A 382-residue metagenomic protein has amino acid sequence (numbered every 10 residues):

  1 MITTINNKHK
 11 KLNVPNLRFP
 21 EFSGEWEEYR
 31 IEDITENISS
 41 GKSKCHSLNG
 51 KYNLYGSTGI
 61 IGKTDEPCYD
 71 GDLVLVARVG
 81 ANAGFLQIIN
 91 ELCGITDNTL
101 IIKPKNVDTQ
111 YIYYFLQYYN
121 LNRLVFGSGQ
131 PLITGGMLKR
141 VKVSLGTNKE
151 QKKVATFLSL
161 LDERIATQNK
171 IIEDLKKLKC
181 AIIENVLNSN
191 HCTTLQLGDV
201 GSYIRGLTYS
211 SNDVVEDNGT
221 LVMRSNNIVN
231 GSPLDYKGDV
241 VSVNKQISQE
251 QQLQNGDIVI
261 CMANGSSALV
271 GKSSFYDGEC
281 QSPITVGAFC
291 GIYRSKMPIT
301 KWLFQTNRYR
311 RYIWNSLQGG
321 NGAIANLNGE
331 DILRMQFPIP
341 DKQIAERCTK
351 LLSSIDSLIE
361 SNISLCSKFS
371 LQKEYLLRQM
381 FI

Functional and structural regions predicted by a protein language model:
M1, N7, F19, E25-E27 (+4 more regions): Amphipathic alpha-helical segments
T3-I5, I31, V125-G129, L197 (+1 more regions): Basic chromatin DNA-binding modules
K11, P15, G94-N98, G129-K149 (+3 more regions): A short glycine-rich beta-alpha junction/loop motif
V14-Y55, N185-L207, R334, I339: Non-catalytic DNA-recognition/assembly elements of restriction-modification systems
L17, Y29, T58, Y119 (+5 more regions): Structural detector for helix-capping/boundary residues
E27-E66, G71-L86, S211-N244, E279: DNA target-recognition patches
G56-Q117, F126-G129, T134-L138, R224-S225 (+1 more regions): A short beta-sheet element
G127, Y209, Q246-I247, N321 (+1 more regions): Short, solvent-exposed loop/turn positions at domain surfaces that link secondary-structure elements or cap domain
